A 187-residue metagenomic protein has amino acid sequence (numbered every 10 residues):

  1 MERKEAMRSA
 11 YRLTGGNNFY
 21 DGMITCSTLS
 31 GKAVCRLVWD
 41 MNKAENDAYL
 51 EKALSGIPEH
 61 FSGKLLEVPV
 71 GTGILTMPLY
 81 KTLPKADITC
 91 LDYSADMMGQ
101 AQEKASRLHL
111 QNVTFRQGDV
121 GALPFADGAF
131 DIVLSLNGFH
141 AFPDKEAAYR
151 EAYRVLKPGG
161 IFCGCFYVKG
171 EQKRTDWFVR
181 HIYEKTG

Functional and structural regions predicted by a protein language model:
M1-F61, P78, V179-R180: Conserved class I S-adenosyl-L-methionine
I57-E59, T82-L83, L156: A generic alpha-to-beta junction signature in SAM-dependent methyltransferases
K64, G160-I161: Short glycine-centered segments of the SAM/dcSAM-binding site in methyltransferase folds
K64-A122: Class I SAM-dependent methyltransferase SAM/SAH-binding core
G121-I132: A short acidic, Gly/Pro-enriched loop at the edge of an enzyme's catalytic core that lines a small-molecule cofactor
I132-D144: A short SAM/SAH-binding and catalytic strip from SAM-dependent methyltransferases
E146-P158: A short glycine-rich, Lys/Arg-flanked "PGG" loop and its adjoining helix->strand segment in the class I
I161-T186: Conserved class I S-adenosyl-L-methionine
